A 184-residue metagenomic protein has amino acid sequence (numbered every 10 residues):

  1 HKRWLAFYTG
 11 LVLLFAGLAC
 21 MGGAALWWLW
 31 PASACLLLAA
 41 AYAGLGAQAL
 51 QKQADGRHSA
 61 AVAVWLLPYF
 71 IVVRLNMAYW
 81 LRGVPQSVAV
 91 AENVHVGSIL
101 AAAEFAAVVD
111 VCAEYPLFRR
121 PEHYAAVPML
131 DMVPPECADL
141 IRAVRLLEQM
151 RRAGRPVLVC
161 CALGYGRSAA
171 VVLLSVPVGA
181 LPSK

Functional and structural regions predicted by a protein language model:
H1-W80: N-terminal membrane-anchoring alpha-helices
Q48-L50, A101, S168-A170: Short, electropositive, low-hydrophobicity segments enriched in small/polar residues
S59-V62, S168, S183: Secondary-structure junction/capping motif
P68, L173-V176: Generic low-polarity alpha-helical segments
R74-V159, P177-K184: Cysteine-based protein phosphatase catalytic domain of the PTP/DSP
G154-L173: A phosphate-binding catalytic loop at a beta-strand-loop-alpha-helix junction that coordinates phosphoryl groups
